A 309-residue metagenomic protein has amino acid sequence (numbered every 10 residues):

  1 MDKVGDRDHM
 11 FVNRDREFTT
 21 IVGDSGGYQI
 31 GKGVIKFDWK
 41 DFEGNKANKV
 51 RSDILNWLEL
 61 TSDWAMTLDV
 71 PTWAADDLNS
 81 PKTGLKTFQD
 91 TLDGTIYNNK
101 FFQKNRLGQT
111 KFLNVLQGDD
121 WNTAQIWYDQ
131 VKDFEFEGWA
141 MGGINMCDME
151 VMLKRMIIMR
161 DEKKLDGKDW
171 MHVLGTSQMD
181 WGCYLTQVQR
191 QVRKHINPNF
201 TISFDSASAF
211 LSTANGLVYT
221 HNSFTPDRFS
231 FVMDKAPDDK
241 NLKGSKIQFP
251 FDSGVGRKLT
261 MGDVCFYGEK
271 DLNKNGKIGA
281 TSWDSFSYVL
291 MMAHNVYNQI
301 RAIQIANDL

Functional and structural regions predicted by a protein language model:
M1-F101: Non-catalytic, usually N-terminal nucleic-acid engagement modules in DNA/RNA processing proteins
D2-K3, D24, K49-V50, L85-G94 (+7 more regions): Proteins with a high burden of low-complexity, intrinsically disordered sequence enriched in S/T/G/P/A and R, requiring
V22, L113, H172, S203-D205: Structural detector of well-ordered beta-strand residues that form the stable sheet scaffold of enzyme domains
G27-Y28, G142-C147, A207-L211: Short, acidic/turn-prone active-site loops that include or flank metal/cofactor- and phosphate-binding residues
I30-G31, L55, S62, K82-T83 (+4 more regions): Alpha/beta catalytic cores of nucleotide-metabolism and tRNA/nucleoside-modifying enzymes
K36-F42, D129-V131, K154-I157, T186 (+1 more regions): Short, surface-exposed amphipathic charged segments that create phosphate/polyanion-binding patches used for binding
L55-E59, A65-R190, N197: Eukaryote-skewed repeat-based solenoidal scaffolds used as protein-protein interaction platforms, primarily
